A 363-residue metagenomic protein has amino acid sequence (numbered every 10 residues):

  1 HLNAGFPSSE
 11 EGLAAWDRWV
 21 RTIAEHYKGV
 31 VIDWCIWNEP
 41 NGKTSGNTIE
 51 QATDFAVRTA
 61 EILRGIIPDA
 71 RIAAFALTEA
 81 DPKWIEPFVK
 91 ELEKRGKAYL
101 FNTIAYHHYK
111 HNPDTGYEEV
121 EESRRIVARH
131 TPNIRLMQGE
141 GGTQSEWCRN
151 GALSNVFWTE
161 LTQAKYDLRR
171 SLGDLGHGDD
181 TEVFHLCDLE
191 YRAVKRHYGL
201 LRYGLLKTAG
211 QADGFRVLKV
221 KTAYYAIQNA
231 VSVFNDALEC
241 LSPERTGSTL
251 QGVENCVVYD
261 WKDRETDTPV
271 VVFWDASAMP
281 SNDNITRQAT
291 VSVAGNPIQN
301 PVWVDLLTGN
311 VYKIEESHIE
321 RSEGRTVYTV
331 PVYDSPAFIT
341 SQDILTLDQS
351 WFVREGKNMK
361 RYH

Functional and structural regions predicted by a protein language model:
L2-R129, W147-R169, K195-L201, T286 (+1 more regions): Active-site cleft segment of glycoside hydrolase catalytic domains centered on the general acid/base Glu
I32-I36, R71-A74, N102-Y106, R135-E140 (+3 more regions): Structural recognition of the beta-strand scaffold that forms the well-ordered cores of secreted hydrolase catalytic
E39, A80, Y109, G141 (+2 more regions): Flexible loop residues that form catalytic and substrate-binding hotspots at small-molecule/glycan-binding clefts
E146-V253: Aromatic/acidic polysaccharide-binding cleft in carbohydrate-active enzymes
G247-P297, F338-T340: Carbohydrate-binding surface patches
V291-V311: Solvent-exposed beta-hairpin/edge-strand motifs
K313-Y362: C-terminal beta-strand-rich structural cap/linker in extracellular carbohydrate-active enzymes
